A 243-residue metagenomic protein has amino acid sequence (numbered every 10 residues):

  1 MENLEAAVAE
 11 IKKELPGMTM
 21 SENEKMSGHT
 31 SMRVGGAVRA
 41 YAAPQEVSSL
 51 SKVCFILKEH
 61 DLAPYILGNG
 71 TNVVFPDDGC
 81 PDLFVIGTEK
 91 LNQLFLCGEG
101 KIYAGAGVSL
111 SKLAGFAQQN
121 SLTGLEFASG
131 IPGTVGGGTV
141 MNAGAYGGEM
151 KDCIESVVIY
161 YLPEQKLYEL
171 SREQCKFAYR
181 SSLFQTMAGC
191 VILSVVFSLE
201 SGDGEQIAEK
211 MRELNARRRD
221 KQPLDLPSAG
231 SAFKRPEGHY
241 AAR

Functional and structural regions predicted by a protein language model:
E2, A6, Q45-S48, V108 (+8 more regions): Conserved active-site and cofactor/substrate-binding residues in soluble primary-metabolism enzymes
E2-V135: Anion-binding (especially nucleotide phosphate/pyrophosphate-binding) glycine-rich loop and adjoining beta-alpha core
A7, L15-P16, E22-E24, S121 (+5 more regions): Mixed-charge, polar/low-complexity N-terminal
E10, K52, K112-F116, S156 (+3 more regions): Alpha-helical scaffold segments in soluble metabolic enzymes
S21-E22, G28-S31, V73, Y160-L162 (+1 more regions): Phosphate/pyrophosphate- and phosphate-bearing ligand-binding catalytic cores of soluble enzymes
G36, A42-V47, V74-Q93, V140-R172 (+1 more regions): Structural signature of FAD isoalloxazine-binding scaffolds in flavoprotein oxidoreductases
L91, K101, V108-L110, G130-P132 (+7 more regions): Short acidic/polar capping segments at secondary-structure boundaries
A117-N120, G124-S156, S228: A gly/ser-rich beta-alpha-beta helix-loop segment of oxidoreductase catalytic cores
